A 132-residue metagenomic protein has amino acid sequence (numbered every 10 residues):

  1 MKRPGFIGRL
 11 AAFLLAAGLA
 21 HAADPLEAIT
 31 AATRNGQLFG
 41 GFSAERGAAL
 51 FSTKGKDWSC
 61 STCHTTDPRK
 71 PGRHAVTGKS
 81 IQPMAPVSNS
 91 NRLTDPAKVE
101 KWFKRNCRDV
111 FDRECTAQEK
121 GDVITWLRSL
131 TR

Functional and structural regions predicted by a protein language model:
K2-A11: Bacterial N-terminal signal peptides that target proteins for export
A17-A20: N-terminal signal peptide c-region/cleavage motif recognized by signal peptidases
D24-G55: Electrostatic cytochrome c docking/interface patches
S43-R46, S59, D95, V99 (+3 more regions): Stable alpha-helical elements in mature extracytoplasmic
G55-D67, V123: The canonical Cys-X-X-Cys-His
G72-K79: Short cysteine/histidine-rich zinc-coordinating motifs and their immediately flanking basic loops
I81-A97: Short microdomains enriched in Cys/His and/or Lys/Arg
E100-R132: C-terminal capping alpha-helices of c-type cytochrome domains
